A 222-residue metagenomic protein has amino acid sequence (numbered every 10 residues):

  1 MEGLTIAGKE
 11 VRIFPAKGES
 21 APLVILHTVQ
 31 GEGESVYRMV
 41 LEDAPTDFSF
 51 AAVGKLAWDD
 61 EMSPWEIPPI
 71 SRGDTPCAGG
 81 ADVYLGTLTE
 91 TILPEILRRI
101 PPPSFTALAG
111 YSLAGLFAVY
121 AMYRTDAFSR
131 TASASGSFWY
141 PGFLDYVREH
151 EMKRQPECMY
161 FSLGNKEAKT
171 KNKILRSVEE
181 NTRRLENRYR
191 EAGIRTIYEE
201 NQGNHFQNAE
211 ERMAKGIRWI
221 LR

Functional and structural regions predicted by a protein language model:
M1-P22, F48: A domain-start/cap signature at the N-terminus of enzymes
S20-P22, D47, P103-F105, F128 (+2 more regions): A general structural motif
A21-R99: Serine-hydrolase catalytic machinery in alpha/beta-hydrolase-like enzymes
L26-V29, S135, L163: The conserved beta1-alpha1 loop
A109-A114, A118: Gly/Ala-rich beta-loop-alpha elbow adjacent to hydrolase catalytic centers
Y120-R124: Active-site signature of alpha/beta-hydrolase-fold catalytic machinery across serine- and Asp/Cys-nucleophile hydrolases
A127-W139, C158: A conserved short beta-strand
W139-I220: The feature captures the conserved acid-bearing segment of alpha/beta-hydrolase catalytic domains
